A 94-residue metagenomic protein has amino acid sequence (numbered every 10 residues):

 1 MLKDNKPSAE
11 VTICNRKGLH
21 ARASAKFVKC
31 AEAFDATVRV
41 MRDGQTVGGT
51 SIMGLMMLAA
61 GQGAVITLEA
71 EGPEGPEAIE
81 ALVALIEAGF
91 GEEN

Functional and structural regions predicted by a protein language model:
D4-E10, V65-T67: Intrinsic-disorder/low-complexity, polar/charged segments enriched in Ser/Thr/Lys/Arg/Asp/Glu/Gln
T12-Q62, E74: Compact, glycine-rich, soluble single-domain proteins
G61-N94: C-terminal structural segments of small proteins and small subunits
